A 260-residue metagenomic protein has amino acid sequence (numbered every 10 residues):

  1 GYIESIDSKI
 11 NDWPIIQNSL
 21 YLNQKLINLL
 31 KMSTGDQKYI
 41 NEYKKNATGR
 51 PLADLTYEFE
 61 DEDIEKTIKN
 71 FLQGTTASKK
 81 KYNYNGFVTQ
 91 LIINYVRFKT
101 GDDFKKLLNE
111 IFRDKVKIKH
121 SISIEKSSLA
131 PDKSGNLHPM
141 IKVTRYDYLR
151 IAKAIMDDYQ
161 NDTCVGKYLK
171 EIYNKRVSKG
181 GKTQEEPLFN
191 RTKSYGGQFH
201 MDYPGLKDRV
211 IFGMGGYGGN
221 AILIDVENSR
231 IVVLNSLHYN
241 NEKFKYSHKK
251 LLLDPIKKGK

Functional and structural regions predicted by a protein language model:
G1-E4, L29, Y82-F112, Y148-I155 (+1 more regions): Alpha-helical scaffold elements that line and support the substrate/ligand-binding pocket of soluble hydrolases
G1-Q37, N70-G74, T100-H138, V143 (+1 more regions): Active-site helix/loop module of the DD-peptidase/beta-lactamase fold, centered on the serine-lysine SxxK catalytic
N46-G74: Amphipathic alpha-helical interface segments
K69-N70, G74-T89: Acidic/His-rich structured neighborhood in mature extracellular/periplasmic domains
S78-K81, G135-P139, R209-V210: Active-site rim elements
I118-K126, N174-V232: Active-site Gly/Thr loop motif
G135-H138, Y146-K182: Active-site/pore-lining binding-face segments in mid-to-C-terminal subdomains
I211-K260: Structured C-terminal helix/loop/strand segments within mature extracytoplasmic catalytic/sensor domains
